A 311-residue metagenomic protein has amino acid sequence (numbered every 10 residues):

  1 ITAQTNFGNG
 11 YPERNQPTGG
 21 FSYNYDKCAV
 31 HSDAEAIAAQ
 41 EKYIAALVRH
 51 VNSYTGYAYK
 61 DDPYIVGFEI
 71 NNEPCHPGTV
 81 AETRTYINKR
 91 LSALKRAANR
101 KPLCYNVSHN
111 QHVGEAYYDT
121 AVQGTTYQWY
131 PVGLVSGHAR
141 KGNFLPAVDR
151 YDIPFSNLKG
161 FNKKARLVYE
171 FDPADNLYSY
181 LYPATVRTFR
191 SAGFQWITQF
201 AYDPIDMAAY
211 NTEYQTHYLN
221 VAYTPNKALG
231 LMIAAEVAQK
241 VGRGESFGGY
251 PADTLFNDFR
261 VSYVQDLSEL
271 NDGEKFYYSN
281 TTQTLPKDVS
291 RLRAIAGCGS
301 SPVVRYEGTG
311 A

Functional and structural regions predicted by a protein language model:
I1-V122: Active-site mouth of glycoside hydrolases
N9-G10, G78, V113, V135-S136 (+2 more regions): Extracytoplasmic/secreted cell-surface and envelope-processing proteins
E73, Y130, Y202: Flexible loop residues that form catalytic and substrate-binding hotspots at small-molecule/glycan-binding clefts
C104, H112-D175: Glycoside hydrolase catalytic-domain groove-lining segments
V122-I153, N220-R260: Glycan-recognition surfaces
S179-L255: Substrate-binding cleft of secreted/luminal carbohydrate-active enzymes
Q239, R243-A311: Long, low-hydrophobicity ectodomains and other hydrophilic envelope-associated domains
